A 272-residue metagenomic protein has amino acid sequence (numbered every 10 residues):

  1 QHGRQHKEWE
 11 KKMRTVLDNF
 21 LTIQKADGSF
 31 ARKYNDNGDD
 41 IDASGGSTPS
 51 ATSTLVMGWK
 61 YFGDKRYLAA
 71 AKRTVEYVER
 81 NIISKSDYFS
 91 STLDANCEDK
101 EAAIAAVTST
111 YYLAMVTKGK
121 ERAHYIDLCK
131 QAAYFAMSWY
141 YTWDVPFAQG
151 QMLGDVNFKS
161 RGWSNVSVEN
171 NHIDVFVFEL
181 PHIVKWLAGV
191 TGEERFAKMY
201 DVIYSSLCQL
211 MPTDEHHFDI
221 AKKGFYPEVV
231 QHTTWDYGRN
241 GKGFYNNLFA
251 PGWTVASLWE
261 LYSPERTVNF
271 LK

Functional and structural regions predicted by a protein language model:
Q1-K272: Glycan-recognition and catalytic cores of secretory/periplasmic carbohydrate-active enzymes
